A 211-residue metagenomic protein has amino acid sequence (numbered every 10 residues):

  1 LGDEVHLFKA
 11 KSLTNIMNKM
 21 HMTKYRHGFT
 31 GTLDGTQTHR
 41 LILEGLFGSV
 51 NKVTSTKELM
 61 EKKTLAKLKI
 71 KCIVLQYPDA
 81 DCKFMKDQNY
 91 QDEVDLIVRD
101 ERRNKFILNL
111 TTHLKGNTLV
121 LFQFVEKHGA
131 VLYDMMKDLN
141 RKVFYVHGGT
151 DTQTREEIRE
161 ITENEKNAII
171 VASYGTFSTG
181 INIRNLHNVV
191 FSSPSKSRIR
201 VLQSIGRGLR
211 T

Functional and structural regions predicted by a protein language model:
L1-G2, V171: Walker B beta-strand of ABC/ABC-like P-loop ATPase nucleotide-binding domains, specifically the conserved hydrophobic
G2, H6-K71: Post-DEXD/H (motif II) to motif III coupling segment of the RecA-like Helicase ATP-binding lobe
E4-H6, F177, P194: Conserved Walker B
M17-T23, R184, G206-T211: Short, conserved loop/helix-junction motifs that constitute active-site signature segments in enzyme catalytic cores
L33, K196-T211: Conserved SF2 helicase motif VI
F84-D138: Conserved interdomain hinge at the start of the Helicase C-terminal
L119, H128-V131, N140-S178, R200: Conserved helicase ATPase core of P-loop NTP-dependent helicases/translocases
V171-A172, T179-P194, Q203: A short beta-strand element within the Helicase C-terminal
